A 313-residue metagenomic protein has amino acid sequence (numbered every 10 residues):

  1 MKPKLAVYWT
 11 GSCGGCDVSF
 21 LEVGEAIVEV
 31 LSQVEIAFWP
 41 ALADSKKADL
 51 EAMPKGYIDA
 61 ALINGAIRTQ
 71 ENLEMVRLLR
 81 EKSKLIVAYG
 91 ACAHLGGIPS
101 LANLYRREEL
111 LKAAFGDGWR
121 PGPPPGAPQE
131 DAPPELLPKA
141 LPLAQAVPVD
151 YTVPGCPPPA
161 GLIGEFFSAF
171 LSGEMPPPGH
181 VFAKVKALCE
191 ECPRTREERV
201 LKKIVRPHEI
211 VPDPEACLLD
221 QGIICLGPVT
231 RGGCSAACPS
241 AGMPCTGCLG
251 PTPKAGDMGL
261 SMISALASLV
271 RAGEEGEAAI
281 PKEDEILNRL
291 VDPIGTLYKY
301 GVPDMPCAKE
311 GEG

Functional and structural regions predicted by a protein language model:
M1-L62, N72-L73, R77-L85, L104 (+2 more regions): Iron-sulfur (Fe-S) cluster-binding modules
A66-R68, C92-H94, P158: Short glycine-rich anion-binding loops that position phosphate/pyrophosphate groups of nucleotides and phosphorylated
E71-N72, G96: Extracytoplasmic/secreted cell-surface and envelope-processing proteins
C92-P99, G118-W119: Short gly/pro/ser/thr-enriched loop/turn and capping motifs at secondary-structure boundaries
